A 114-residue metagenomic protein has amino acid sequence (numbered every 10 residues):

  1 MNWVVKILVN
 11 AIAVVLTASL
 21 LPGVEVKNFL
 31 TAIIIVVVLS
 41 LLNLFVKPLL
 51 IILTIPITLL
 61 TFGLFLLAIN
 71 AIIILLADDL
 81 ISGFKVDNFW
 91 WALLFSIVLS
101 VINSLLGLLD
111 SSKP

Functional and structural regions predicted by a protein language model:
M1-L44, I51, I55, L59-P114: Juxtamembrane, membrane-proximal amphipathic segments and lipid-exposed surfaces of hairpin/multipass modules
